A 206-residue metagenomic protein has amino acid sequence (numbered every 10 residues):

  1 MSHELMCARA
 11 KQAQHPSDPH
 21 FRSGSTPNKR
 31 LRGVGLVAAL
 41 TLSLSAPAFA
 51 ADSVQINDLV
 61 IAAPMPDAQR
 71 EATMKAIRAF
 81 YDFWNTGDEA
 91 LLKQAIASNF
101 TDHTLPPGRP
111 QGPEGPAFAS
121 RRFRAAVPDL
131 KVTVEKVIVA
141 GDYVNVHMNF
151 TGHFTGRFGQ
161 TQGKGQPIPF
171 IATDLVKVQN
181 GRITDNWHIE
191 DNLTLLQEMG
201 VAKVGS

Functional and structural regions predicted by a protein language model:
E4-L36: Bacterial N-terminal signal peptides that target proteins for export
V34-S45: Bacterial N-terminal signal peptides
A50-S98, V204-S206: Short, low-complexity N-terminal intrinsically disordered segments enriched in polar/charged residues
A72, E89-Y143, N149: A solvent-exposed, acidic/Ser-Thr-rich amphipathic alpha-helical stretch
P107-G108, T151-H153, N192-T194: Solvent-exposed loop/turn segments at secondary-structure junctions within structured extracellular/periplasmic domains
N145, P169-E198: Short beta-strand edge/turn micro-motifs at domain boundaries
T151-N180: Exposed beta-sheet edge and beta->alpha loop/turn motif
G156-G159, L195-G200: A short, polar/proline- and glycine-enriched secondary-structure boundary/capping micro-motif
